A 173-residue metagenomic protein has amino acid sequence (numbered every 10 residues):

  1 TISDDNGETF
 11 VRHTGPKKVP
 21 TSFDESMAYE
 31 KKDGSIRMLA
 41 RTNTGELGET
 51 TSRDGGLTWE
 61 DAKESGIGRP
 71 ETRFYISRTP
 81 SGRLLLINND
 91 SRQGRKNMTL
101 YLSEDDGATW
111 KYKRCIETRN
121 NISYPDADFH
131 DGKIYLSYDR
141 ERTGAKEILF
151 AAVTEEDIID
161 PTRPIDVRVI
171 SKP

Functional and structural regions predicted by a protein language model:
T1-P173: Asp-box/BNR beta-propeller blade signature and adjacent active/binding-site loops in extracellular glycan-interacting
